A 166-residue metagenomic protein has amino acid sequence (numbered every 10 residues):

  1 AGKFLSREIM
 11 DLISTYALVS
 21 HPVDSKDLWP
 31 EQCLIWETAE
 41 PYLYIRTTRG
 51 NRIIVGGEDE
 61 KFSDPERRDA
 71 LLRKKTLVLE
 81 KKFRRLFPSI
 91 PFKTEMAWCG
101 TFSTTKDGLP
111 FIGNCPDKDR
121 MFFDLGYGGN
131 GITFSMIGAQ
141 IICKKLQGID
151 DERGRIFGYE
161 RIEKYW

Functional and structural regions predicted by a protein language model:
A1-D119: Active-site substrate-recognition segment that forms the wall of the catalytic cavity or substrate channel
P116-W166: C-terminal lid/capping helical subdomain adjacent to the catalytic/cofactor pocket in oxidative enzymes
